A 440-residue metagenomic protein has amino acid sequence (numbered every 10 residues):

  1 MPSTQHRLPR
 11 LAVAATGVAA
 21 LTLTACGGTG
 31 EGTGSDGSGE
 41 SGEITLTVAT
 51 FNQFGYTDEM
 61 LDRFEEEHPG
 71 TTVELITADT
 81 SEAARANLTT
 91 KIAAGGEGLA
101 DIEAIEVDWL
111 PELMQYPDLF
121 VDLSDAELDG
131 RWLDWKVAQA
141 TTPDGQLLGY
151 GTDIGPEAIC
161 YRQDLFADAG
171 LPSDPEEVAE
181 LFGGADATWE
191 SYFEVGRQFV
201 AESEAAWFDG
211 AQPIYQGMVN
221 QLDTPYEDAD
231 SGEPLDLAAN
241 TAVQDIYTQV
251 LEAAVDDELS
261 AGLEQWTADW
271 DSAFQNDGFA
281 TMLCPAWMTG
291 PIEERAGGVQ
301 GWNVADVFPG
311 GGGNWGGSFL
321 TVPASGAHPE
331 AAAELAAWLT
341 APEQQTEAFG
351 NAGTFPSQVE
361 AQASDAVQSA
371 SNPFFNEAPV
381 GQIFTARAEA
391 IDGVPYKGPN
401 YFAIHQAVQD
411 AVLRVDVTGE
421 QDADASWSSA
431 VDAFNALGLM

Functional and structural regions predicted by a protein language model:
P2-L110, L128, S173, E343 (+2 more regions): Conserved N-terminal structural module of periplasmic/extracytoplasmic solute-binding proteins
T77-T90, D108, A185-S191, A261-N276: Short helix-initiation/N-cap motifs at beta->coil->alpha
I105-A158, A167, N303-V304: Hinge/lid segment of periplasmic solute-binding proteins
S124-W132, E176, E180-A185, T224-D245 (+2 more regions): Short, solvent-exposed loop/beta-turn-alpha elements that line the ligand-binding surface or hinge of extracytoplasmic
Q146-T152, E157, G184-L235, A242 (+1 more regions): Extracytoplasmic/periplasmic solute-binding protein
F193-G196, G232-E264, E293: Glycine-centered hinge/linker elements that transmit conformational signals in sensory and ligand-binding systems
G290, S318-F402: Mature extracytoplasmic/periplasmic domains
T385-M440: Conserved C-terminal helix/tail region of periplasmic/extracytoplasmic solute-binding proteins
